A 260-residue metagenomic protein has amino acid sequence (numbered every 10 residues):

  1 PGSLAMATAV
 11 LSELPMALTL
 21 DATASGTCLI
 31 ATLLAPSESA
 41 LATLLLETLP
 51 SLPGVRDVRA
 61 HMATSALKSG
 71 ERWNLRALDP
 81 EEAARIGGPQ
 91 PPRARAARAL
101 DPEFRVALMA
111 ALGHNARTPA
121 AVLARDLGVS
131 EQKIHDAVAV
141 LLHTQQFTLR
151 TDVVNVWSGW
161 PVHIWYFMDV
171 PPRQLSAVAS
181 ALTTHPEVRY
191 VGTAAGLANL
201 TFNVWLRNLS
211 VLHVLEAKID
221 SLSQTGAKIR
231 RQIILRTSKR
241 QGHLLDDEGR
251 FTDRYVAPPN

Functional and structural regions predicted by a protein language model:
P1-N260: A compositional/biophysical signature of low hydrophobicity enriched in polar/charged and small residues
